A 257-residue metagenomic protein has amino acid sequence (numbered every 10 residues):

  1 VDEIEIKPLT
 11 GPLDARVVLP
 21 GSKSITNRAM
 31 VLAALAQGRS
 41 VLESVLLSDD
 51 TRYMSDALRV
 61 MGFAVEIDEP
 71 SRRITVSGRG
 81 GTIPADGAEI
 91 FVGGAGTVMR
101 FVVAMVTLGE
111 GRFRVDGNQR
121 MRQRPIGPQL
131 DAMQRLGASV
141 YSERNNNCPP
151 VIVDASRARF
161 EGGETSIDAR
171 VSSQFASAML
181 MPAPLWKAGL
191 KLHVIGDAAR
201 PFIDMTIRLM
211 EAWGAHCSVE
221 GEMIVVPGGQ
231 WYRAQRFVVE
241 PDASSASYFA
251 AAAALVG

Functional and structural regions predicted by a protein language model:
V1-G257: Structural preference for solvent-exposed beta-strand-turn elements and adjacent flexible terminal/loop segments within
